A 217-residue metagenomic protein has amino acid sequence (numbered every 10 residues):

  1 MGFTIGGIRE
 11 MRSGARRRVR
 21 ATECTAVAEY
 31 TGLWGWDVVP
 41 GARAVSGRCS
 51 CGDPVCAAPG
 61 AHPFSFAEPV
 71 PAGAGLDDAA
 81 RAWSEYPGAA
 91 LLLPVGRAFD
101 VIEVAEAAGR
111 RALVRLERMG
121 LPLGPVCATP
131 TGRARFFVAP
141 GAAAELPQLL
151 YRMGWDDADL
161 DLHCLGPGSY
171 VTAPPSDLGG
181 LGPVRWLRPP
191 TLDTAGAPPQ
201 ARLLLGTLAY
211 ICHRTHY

Functional and structural regions predicted by a protein language model:
G2-T131, G141, T191-Y217: Signature for HUH/AEP ssDNA processing cores
G124-R133, L160-G166: A generic structural motif
F136: Catalytic core of tubulin tyrosine ligase-like
G141-Y217: DNA replication initiation modules
